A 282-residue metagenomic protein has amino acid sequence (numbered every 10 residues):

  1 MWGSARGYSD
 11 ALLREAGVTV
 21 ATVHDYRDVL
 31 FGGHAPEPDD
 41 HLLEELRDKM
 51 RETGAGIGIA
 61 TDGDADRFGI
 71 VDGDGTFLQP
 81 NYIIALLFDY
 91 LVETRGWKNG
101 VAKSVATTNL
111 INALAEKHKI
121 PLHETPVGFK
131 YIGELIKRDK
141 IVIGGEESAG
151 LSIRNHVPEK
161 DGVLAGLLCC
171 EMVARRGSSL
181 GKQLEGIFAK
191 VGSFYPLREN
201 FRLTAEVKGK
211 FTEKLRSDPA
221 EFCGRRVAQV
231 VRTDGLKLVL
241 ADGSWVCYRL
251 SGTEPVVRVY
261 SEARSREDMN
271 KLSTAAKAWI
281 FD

Functional and structural regions predicted by a protein language model:
M1-Y8, D66: Short acidic, Gly/Ser-rich segments with clustered Asp/Glu that frequently serve as metal-coordination loops in enzyme
G7-R14, L43-R51, A85-V92, N112 (+2 more regions): Predominant activation on well-ordered alpha-helical scaffold segments within soluble catalytic domains
A11-V71: N-terminal small/polar loop signature for handling phosphorylated ligands or for N-terminal nucleophile
H24-D28, Y82-A85, P126-Y131, A149: Short, acidic/turn-prone active-site loops that include or flank metal/cofactor- and phosphate-binding residues
V29-A35, F88-L91, G133-I136: Short, charged, surface-exposed secondary-structure boundary motifs
E37-H41, F77, H118-K119, I141-I143: Short, hinge-like loop/turn segments at secondary-structure boundaries
E45-K119: Replace "Mg2+/Mn2+-dependent" with "divalent metal-dependent
G56-I57, E93, W97-D282: Phosphate-binding and adjacent anionic-ligand microenvironments
